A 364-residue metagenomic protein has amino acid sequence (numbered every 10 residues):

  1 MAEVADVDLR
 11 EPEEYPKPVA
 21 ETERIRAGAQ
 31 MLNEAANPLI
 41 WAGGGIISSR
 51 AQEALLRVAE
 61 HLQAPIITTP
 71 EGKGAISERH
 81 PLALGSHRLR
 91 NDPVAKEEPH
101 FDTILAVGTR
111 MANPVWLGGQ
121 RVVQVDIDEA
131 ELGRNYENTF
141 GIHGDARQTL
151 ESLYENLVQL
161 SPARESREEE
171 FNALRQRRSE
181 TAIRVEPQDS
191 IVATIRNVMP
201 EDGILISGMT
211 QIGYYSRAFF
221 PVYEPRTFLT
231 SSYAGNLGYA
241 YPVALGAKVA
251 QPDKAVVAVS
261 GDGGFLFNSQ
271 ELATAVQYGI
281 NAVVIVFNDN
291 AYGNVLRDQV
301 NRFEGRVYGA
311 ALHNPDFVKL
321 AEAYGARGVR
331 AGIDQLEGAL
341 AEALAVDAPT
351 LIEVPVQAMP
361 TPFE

Functional and structural regions predicted by a protein language model:
M1, E71-K73, E98, A106-Q124 (+1 more regions): Conserved thiamine diphosphate
M1-E34, I183: Conformationally flexible catalytic loops at phosphate/diphosphate-handling active centers
A20-A27, N33-E34, E322-T361: Glycine-rich ThDP/TPP pyrophosphate-binding loop and its adjacent helix/strand module within ThDP-dependent enzymes
I25-P38, V58, E98-H100, T194-E201 (+2 more regions): Glycine-rich phosphate/diphosphate-binding loops that line cofactor/substrate pockets in enzymes
G44-V123, Y223-D253, N268-Q270, N301 (+3 more regions): Glycine-rich, anion-gripping cofactor-binding loops and their flanking helix/strand elements in enzyme active sites
H100, V300-A339: Conserved thiamine diphosphate
I127-Q159: Short alpha-helices
F171-A247, D253: Active-site diphosphate/adenylate-binding microenvironment
